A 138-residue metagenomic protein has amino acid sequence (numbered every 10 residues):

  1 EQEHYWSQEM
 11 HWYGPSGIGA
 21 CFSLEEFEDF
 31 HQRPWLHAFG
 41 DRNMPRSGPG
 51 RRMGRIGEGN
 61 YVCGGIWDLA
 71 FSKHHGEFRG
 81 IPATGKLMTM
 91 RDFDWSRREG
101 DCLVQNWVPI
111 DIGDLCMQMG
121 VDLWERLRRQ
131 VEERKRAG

Functional and structural regions predicted by a protein language model:
E1-G138: C-terminal and inter-domain tail/linker signature
